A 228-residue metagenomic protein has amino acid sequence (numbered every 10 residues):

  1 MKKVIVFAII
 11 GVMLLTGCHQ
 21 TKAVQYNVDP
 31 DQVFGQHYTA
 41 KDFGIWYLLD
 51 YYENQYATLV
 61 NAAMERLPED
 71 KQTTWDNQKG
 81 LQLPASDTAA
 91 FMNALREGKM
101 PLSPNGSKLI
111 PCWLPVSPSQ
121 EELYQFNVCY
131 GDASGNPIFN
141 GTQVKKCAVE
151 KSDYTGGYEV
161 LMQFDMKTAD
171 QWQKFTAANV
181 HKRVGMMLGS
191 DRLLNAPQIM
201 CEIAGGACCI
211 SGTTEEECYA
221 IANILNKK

Functional and structural regions predicted by a protein language model:
M1-K2, H19: N-terminal hydrophobic targeting signals that begin at the initiator methionine
K2-A8: Sec-dependent signal peptide recognition, specifically the positively charged N-region followed immediately by
G11-V12: Residue-level signal for mature regions of secreted extracellular proteins and peptides
C18-K228: Structural signature of multi-pass, alpha-helical inner-membrane proteins
